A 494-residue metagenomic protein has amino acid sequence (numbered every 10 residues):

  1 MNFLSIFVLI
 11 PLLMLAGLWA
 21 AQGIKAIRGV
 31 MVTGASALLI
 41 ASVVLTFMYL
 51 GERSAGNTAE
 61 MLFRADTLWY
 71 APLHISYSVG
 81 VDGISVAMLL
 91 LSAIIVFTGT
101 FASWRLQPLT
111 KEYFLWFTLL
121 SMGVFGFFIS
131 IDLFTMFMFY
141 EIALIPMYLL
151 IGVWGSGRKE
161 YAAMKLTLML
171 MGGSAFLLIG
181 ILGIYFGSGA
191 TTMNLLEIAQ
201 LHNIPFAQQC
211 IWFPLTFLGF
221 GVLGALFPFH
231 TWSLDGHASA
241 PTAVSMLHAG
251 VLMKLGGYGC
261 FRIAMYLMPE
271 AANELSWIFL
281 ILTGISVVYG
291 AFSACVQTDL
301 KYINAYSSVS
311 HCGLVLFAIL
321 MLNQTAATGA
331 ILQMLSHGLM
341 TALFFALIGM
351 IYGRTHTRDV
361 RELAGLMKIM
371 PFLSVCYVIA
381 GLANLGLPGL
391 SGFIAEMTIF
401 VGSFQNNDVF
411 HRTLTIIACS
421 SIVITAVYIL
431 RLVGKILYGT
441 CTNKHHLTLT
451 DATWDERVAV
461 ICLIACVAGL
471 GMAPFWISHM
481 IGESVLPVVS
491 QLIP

Functional and structural regions predicted by a protein language model:
N2-F3, L18-F101, R105-L115, N194 (+1 more regions): Transmembrane helix-loop-helix hairpins at membrane boundaries of multipass inner-membrane proteins
S5, F114-F137, C260-I263, I464-A465 (+1 more regions): Hydrophobic alpha-helical transmembrane segments of integral membrane proteins
S5-A20, V32-L45, L89-S103, L120-M122 (+5 more regions): Central hydrophobic cores of alpha-helical transmembrane segments in multi-pass inner-membrane proteins across all
K25-A37, Y161-M171, M370-V375, T453-C462: Alpha-helical transmembrane segments and their helix-start/interface "positive-inside/aromatic belt" motifs in integral
T33-L50, L170-I181, L373, Y377-L385 (+2 more regions): Hydrophobic alpha-helical membrane-insertion segments
M61-A87, L133-M136, Y140-Y148, L385 (+2 more regions): Membrane-interface helix-loop-helix modules in multi-pass inner-membrane proteins
T98-W104, M122-F134, M147-K435: Hydrophobic transmembrane alpha-helices and their helix-loop junctions in integral membrane proteins
M370-F372, I429-P494: Cytoplasmic/organellar membrane-interface segments at the starts of transmembrane helices in multi-pass inner-membrane
